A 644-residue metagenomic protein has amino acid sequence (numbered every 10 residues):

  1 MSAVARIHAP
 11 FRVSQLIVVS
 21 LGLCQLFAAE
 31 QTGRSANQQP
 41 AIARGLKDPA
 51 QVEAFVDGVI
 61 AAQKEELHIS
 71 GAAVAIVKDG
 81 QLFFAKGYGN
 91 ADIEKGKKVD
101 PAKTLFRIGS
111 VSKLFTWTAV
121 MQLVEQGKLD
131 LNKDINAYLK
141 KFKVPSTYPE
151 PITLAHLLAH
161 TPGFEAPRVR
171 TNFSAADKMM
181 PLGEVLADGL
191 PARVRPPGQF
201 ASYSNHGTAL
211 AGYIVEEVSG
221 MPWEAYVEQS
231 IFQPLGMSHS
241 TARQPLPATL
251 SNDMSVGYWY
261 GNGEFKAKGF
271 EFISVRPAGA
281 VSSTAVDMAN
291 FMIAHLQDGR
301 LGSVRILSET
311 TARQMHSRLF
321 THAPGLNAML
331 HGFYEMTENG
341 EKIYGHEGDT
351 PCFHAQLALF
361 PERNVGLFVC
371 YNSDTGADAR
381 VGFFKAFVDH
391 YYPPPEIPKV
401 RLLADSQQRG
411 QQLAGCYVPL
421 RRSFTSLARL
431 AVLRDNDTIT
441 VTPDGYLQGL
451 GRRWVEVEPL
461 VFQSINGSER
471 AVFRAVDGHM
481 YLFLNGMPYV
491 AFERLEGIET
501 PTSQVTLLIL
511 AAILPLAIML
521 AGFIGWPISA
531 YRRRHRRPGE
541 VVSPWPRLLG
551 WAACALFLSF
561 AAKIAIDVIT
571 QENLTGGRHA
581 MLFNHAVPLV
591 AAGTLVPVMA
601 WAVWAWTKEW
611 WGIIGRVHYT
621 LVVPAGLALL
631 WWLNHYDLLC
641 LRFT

Functional and structural regions predicted by a protein language model:
M1-F11: N-terminal secretory signal peptides that target proteins for export/translocation
V13-Q25: Bacterial N-terminal signal peptides
Q25, A29-E30, D378-T644: Peripheral terminal and inter-domain segments
R34-G45: Acidic/histidine-rich, surface-exposed loop or edge segments in extracytoplasmic proteins
R44-F106, K128-D130, A137, P145 (+4 more regions): Short, conserved catalytic-motif segment at the N-terminal edge
A54-I60, V74, G80, F106-I135 (+2 more regions): Active-site SXXK
K86-D92, S146-P361, F387: Short, surface-exposed loop or secondary-structure junction motifs that flank catalytic or metal-binding residues
H346, Q356-S373, M480-N485: Short, well-ordered beta-strand elements
